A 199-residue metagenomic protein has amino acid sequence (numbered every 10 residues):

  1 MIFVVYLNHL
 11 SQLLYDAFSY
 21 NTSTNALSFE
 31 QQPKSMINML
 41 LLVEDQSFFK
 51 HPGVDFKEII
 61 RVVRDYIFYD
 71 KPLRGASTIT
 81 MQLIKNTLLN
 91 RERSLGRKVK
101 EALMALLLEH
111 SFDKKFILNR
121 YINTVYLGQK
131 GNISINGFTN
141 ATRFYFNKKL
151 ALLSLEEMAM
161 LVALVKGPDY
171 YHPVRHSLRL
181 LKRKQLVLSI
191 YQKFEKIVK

Functional and structural regions predicted by a protein language model:
M1-K199: Juxtamembrane regions of bacterial inner-membrane/periplasmic proteins, predominantly the peptidoglycan biogenesis
